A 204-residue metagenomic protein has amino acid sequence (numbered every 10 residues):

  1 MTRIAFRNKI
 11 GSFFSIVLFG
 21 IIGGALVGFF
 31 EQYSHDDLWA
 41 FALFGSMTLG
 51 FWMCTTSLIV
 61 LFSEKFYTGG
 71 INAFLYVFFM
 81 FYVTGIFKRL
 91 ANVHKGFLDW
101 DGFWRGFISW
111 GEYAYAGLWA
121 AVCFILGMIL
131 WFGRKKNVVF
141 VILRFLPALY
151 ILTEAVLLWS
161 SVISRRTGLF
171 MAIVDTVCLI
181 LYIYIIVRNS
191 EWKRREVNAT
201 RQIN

Functional and structural regions predicted by a protein language model:
M1-A73: N-terminal topogenic module of multi-pass integral membrane proteins
R3-K9, Y184-R201: Membrane-interface capping segments at transmembrane-helix boundaries
I21-F30, V77-F87, P147-W159: Aromatic-anchored segments of alpha-helical transmembrane domains
I21-L26, M171-R188: Hydrophobic core of alpha-helical transmembrane segments in multi-pass integral membrane proteins
A42-M53, R105-A120, G168-L179: Alpha-helical transmembrane segments of polytopic membrane proteins
G69-Y82, V141-I151, V197-N204: Central hydrophobic cores of alpha-helical transmembrane segments in multi-pass integral membrane proteins
Y82-T153: Membrane-proximal helix-loop-helix units in multi-pass membrane proteins
K136, A155-F170: Membrane-helix boundary connector in multi-pass membrane proteins
